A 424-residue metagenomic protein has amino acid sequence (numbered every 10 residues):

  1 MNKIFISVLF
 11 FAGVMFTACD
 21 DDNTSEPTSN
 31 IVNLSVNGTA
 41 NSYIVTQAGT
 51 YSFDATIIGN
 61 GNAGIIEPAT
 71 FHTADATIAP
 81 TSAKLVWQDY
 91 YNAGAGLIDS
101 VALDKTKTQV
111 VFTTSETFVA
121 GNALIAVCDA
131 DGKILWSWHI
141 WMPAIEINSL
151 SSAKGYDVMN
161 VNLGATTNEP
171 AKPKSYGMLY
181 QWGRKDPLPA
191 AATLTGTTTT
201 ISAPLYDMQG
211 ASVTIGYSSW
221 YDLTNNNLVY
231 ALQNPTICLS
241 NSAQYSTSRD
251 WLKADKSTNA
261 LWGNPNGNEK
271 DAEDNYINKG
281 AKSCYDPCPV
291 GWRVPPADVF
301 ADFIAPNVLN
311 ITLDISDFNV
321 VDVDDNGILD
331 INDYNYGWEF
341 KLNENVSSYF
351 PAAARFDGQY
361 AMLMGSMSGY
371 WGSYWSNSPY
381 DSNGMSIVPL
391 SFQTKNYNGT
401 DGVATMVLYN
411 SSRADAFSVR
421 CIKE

Functional and structural regions predicted by a protein language model:
N2, G13-L34, C421: Bacterial Sec-dependent N-terminal signal peptides
F5-F10: Sec-dependent signal peptide hydrophobic core
E26-D99, S149-N168: Solvent-exposed, low-complexity, repeat-rich "mucin-like" stalks and linkers
K105-A120: Extracellular/luminal low-complexity segments enriched in Ser/Thr/Pro
V111, L124, I147, A165 (+1 more regions): C-terminal, surface-exposed recognition/capping segments
V119-A130: A short beta-strand micro-motif common to beta-rich folds, especially ectodomain repeats
G132-N148, G155: C-terminal edge beta-strand
I147-W262, D298: A short glycine-rich, aromatic-capped structural motif
